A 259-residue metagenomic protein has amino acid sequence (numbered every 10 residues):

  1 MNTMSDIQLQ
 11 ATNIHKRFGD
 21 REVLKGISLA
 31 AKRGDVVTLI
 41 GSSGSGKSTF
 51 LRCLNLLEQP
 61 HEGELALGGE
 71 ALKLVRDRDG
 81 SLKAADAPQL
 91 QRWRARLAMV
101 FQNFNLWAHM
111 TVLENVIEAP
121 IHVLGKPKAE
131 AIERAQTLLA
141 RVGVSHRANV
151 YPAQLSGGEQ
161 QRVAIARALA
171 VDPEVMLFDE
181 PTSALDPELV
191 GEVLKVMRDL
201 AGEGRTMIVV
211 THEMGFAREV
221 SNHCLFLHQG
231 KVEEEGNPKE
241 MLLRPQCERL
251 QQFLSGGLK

Functional and structural regions predicted by a protein language model:
D6-P238: ABC family nucleotide-binding domain
F226-Q229, K239-K259: C-terminal boundary and immediately downstream tail of ABC-type ATPase nucleotide-binding domains
